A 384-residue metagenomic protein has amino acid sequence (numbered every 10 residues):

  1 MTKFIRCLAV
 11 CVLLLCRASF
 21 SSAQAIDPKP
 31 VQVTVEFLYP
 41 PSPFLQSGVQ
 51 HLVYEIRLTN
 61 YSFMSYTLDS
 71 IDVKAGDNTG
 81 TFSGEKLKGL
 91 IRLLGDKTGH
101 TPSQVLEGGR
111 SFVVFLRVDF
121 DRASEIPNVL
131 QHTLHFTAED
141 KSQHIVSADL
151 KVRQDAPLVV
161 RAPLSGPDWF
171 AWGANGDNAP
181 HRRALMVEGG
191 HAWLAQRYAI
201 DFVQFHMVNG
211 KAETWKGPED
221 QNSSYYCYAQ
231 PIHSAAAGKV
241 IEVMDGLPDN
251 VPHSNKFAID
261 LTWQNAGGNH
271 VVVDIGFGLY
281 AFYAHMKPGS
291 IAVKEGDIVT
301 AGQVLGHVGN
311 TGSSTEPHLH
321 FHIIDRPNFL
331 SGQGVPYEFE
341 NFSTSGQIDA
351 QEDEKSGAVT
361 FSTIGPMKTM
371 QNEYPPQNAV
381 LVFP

Functional and structural regions predicted by a protein language model:
L38, G48-E55: Short, solvent-exposed loop/turn segments enriched in Ser/Thr/Gly
L58-S65: Asparagine-centered strand-capping/turn motif at beta-strand->loop junctions
F82-E125: Intrinsically disordered, low-complexity Pro/Gly/Ser/Thr-rich segments with frequent PxxP/GP/PP motifs and embedded
D119-V160: Terminal connector regions
Q154-A174, P180-A184, E213, H233 (+3 more regions): Acidic, glycine-rich catalytic/binding loops that coordinate metals and/or anionic ligands
H233, I275, L279-G302: Short histidine-centered loop motifs in beta-beta connectors
A237-K287: Zn2+-dependent peptidoglycan hydrolase active-site motif and core
G238-V240, G296-V308: A structural signal for short beta-strand/turn segments enriched in small hydrophobics and glycine
